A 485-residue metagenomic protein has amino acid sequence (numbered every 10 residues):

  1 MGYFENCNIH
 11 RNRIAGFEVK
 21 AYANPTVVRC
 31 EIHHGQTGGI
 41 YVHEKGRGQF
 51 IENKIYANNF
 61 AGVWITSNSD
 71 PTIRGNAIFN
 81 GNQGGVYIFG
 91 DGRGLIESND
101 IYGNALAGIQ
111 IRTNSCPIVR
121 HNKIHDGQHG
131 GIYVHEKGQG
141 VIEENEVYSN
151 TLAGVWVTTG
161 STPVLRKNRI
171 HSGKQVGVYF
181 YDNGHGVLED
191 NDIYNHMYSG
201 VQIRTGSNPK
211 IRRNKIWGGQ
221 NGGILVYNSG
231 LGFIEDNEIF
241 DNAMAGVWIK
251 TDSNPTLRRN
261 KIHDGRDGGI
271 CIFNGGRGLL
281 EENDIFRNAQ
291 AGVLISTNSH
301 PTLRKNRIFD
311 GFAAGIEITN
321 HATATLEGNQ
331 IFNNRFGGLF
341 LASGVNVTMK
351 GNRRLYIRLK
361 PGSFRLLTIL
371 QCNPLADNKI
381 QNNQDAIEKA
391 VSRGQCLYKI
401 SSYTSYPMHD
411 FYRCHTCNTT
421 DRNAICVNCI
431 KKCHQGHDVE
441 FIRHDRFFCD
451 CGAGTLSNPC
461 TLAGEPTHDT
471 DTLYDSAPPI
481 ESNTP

Functional and structural regions predicted by a protein language model:
M1, A15-A21, G38-E44, A61-S67 (+14 more regions): Glycine-rich beta-solenoid repeat tracts in large extracellular/virion proteins
G2-E5, P25-V28, G48-I51, P71-R74 (+14 more regions): All-beta strand scaffolds that present successive hydrophobic residues in beta-strands
H10, H33, Y56, Y102 (+7 more regions): Short Cys/His-rich Zn2+-coordinating modules
Q36, A61, R93-E97, G103 (+13 more regions): Thr-biased low-complexity repeat/linker tracts and other Thr-enriched repetitive architectures
N58, N104, N150, N242 (+11 more regions): Eukaryote-biased feature marking scaffold/signaling PDZ-domain proteins and nuclear chromatin regulators
G362-T420, G452, T467-T470, D475 (+1 more regions): Intrinsically disordered, low-complexity acidic/polar tracts
M408-A463: Cys/His-rich Zn2+-coordinating "finger/knuckle" modules used by eukaryotic regulatory proteins
